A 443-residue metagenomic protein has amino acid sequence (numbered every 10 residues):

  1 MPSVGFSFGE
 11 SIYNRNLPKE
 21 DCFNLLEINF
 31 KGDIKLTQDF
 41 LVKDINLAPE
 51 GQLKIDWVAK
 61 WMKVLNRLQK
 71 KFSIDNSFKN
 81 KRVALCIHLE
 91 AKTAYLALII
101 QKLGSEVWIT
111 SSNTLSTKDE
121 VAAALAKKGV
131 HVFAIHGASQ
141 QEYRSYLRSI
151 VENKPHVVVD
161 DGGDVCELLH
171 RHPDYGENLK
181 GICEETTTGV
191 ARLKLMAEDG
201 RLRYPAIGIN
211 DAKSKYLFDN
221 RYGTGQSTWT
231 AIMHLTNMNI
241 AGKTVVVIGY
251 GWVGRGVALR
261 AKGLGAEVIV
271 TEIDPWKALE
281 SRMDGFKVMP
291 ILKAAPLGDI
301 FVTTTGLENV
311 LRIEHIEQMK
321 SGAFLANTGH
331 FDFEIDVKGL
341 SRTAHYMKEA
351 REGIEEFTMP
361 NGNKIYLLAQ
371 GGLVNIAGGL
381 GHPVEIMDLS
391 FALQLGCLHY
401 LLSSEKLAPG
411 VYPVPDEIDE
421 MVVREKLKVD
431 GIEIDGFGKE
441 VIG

Functional and structural regions predicted by a protein language model:
T37, P49-M62, F78-R82, E90 (+2 more regions): Adenosine-phosphate binding glycine-rich loop
T37-F78, S112-S116, A122-K243, D435: Glycine/serine-rich phosphate-binding loop and adjoining beta1-alpha1 elements at the start of nucleotide-handling
I87-G104, Q226, T230-L297, T303-T305: Glycine-rich phosphate/diphosphate-binding loop of Rossmann-like nucleotide-binding domains
E106-T117, I269-T271: Short internal beta-strands
H156-V159, G163, F286-L340: Rossmann-like NAD(P)-binding element
G176-T187, E317-F357: ADP-ribose/adenylate-binding Rossmann-like module
